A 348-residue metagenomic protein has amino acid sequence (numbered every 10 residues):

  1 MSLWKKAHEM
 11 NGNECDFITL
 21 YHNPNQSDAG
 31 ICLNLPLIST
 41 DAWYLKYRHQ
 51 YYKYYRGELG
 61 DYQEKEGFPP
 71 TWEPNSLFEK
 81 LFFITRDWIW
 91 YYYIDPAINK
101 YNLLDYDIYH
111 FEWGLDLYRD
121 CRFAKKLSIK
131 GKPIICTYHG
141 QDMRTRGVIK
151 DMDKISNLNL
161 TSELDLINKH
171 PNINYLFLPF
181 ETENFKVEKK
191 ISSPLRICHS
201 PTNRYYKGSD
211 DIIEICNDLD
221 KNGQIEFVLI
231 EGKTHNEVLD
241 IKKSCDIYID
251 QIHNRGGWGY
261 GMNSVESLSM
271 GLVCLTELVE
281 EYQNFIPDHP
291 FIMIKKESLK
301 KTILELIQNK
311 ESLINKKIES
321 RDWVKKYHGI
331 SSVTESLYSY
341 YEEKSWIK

Functional and structural regions predicted by a protein language model:
F82-W88, I98-R119: Short N-terminal targeting/anchoring amphipathic segment
I108-G114, A124-M143, L158-T161: Active-site proximal beta-strand in glycosyltransferases
I135, D142-M143, K154-V187: Donor nucleotide-sugar binding/catalytic pocket of nucleotide-sugar-dependent glycosyltransferases
V187-K207, I213: Conserved donor-binding/catalytic core segment of Leloir-type glycosyltransferases
Q251-G261, T276-P290: Nucleotide-sugar-dependent
S267-T276: Short hydrophobic beta-strand element within catalytic cores of glycosyltransferases and related nucleotide-activated
Q283-L304: Change "using UDP/GDP/dTDP sugars" to "using nucleotide sugars
E311-E342, W346: A charged, aromatic-enriched C-terminal amphipathic alpha-helix characteristic of glycosyltransferases across folds
